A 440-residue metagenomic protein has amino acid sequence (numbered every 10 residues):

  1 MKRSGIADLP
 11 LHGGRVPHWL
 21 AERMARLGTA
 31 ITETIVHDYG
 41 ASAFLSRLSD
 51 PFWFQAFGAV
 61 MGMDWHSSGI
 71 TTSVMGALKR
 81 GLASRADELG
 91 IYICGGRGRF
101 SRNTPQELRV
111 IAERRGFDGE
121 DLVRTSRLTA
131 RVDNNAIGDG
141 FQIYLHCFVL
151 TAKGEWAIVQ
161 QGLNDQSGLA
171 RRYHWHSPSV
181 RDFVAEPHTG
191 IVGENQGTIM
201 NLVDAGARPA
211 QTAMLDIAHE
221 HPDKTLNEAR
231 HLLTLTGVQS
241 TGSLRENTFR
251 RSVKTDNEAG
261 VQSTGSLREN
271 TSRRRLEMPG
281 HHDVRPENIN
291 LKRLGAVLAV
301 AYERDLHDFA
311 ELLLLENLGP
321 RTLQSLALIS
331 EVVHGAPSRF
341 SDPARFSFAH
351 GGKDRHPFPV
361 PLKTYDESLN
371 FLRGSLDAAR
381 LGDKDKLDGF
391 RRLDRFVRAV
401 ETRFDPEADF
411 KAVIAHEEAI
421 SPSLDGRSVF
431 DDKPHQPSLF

Functional and structural regions predicted by a protein language model:
M1-F440: HhH-family (HhH-GPD) DNA N-glycosylase catalytic core used in base-excision repair
